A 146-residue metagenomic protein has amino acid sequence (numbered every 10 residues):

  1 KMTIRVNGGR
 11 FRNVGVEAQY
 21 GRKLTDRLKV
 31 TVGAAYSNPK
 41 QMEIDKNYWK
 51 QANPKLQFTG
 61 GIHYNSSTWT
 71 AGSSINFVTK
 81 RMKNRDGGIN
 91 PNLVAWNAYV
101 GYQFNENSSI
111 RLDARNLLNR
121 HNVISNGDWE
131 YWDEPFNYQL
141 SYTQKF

Functional and structural regions predicted by a protein language model:
I4-N84: Gram-negative outer-membrane beta-barrel transporters
F11, P91-L93: A conditional alpha-helix N-cap/helix-loop micro-motif detector
D45, N65, N92, S125-D128: Acidic, low-complexity intrinsically disordered regions
W49, K55-S67, V94-Y102, E134-T143: Feature captures outer-membrane beta-barrel proteins of Gram-negative bacteria and organelles
K80-M82, G101-F146: C-terminal beta-signal and adjacent terminal beta-strands/loops of Gram-negative outer-membrane beta-barrel proteins
R85-N90: Short, surface-exposed loop/helix-turn segments at secondary-structure junctions that function as lids/hinges flanking
L93-V94, A114: Small/polar glycine-rich anion-binding or flexible loop at a beta-alpha turn
